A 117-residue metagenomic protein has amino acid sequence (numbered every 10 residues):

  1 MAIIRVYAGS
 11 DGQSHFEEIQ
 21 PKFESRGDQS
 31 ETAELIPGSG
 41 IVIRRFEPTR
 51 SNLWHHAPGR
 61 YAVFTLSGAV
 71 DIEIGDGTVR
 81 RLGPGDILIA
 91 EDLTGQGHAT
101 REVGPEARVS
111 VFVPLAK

Functional and structural regions predicted by a protein language model:
M1-Y7: Short acidic, Pro/Gly- and aromatic-enriched capping/linker segments at domain boundaries
Q20-Q29, S39-A57, D92-G95, A116-K117: Conserved short histidine dyad/triad with adjacent acidic residue
E31-L35, S51-A57, E73-I74, R80-R81 (+1 more regions): Short histidine-centered beta-strand/loop micro-motifs that create catalytic or ligand/metal-coordination sites
R45, G75-L93: Short acidic-glycine-tyrosine-enriched beta hairpin
R45-P48, H55-I72, V111-P114: Short, conserved beta-strand element in jelly-roll/cupin
I89-L93, A99, V103-K117: A short hydrophobic beta-strand segment most commonly corresponding to one strand of the jelly-roll/cupin
